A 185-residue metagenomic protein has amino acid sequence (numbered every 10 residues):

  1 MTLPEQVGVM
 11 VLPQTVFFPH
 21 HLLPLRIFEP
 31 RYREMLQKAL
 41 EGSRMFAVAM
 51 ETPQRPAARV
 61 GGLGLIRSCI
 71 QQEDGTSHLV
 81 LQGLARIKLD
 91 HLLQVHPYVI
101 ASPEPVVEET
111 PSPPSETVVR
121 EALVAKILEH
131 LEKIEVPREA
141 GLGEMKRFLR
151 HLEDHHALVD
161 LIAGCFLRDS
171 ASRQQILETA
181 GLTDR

Functional and structural regions predicted by a protein language model:
M1-R185: N-terminal low-complexity, acidic/polar interaction/targeting segments
